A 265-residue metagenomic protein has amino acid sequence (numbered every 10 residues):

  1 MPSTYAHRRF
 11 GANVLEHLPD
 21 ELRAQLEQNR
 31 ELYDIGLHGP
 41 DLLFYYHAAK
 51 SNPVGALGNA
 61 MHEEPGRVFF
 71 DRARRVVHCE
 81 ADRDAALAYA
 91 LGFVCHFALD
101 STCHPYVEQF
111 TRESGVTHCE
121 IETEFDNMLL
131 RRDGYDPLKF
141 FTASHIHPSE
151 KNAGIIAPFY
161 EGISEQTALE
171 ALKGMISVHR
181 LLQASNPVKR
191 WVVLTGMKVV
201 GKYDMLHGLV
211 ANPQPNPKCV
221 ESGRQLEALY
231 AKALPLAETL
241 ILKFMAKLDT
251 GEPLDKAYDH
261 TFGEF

Functional and structural regions predicted by a protein language model:
M1-A90, V94-F265: N-terminal leader/auxiliary helical segments
